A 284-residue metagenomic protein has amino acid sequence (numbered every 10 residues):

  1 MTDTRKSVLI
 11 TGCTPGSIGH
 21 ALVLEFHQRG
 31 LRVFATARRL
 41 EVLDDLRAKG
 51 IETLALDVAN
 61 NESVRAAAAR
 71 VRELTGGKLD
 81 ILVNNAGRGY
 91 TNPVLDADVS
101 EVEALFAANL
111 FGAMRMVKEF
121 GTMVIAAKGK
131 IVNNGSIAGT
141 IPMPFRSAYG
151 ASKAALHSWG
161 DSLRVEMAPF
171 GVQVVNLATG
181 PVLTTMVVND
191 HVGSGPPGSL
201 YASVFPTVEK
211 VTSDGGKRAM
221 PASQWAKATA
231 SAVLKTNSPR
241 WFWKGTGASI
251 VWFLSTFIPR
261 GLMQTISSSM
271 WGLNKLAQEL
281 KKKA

Functional and structural regions predicted by a protein language model:
T2-F34, R38: Canonical Rossmann dinucleotide-binding motif of NAD(H)/NADP(H)-dependent dehydrogenases/reductases, specifically
A48-E62: Rossmann-fold cofactor-recognition segment
N85-Y90: Conserved NAD(P)H cofactor-binding loop of Rossmann-fold oxidoreductase domains
P93-V94, E101-A104, K128: Substrate-binding pocket helix/loop in short-chain dehydrogenase/reductase
V117, S152-A155: Active-site helix of classical SDR
S136: Residue(s) in the substrate-gating loop at a strand-loop-helix junction that position the organic substrate next
V165-K217: C-terminal beta-strand-loop-alpha-helix "lid" module of Rossmann-like NAD(P)-dependent dehydrogenases
